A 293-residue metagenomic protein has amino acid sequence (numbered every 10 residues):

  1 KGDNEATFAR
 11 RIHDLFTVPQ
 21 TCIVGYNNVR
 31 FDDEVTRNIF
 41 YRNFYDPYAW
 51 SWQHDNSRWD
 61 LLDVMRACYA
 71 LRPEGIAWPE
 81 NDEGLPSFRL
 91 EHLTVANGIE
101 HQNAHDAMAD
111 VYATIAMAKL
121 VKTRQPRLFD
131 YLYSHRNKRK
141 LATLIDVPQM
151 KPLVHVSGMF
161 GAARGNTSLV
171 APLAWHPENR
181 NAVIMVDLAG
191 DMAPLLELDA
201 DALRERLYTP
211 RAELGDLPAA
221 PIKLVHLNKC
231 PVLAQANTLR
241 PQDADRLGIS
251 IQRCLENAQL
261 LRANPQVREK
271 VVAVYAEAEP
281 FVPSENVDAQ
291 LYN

Functional and structural regions predicted by a protein language model:
K1, F16-R127, L132-H135: Metal-dependent phosphoesterase core characteristic of DEDDh/y 3'-5' exonuclease domains
K1-Y41, Y45, S87, E91-N97 (+1 more regions): Conserved non-catalytic scaffold segment of RNase H-like nuclease domains
F16, Y69-R72, G98, R136-K140 (+4 more regions): Generic secondary-structure transition motif, activating predominantly at the C-termini of alpha-helices
N56, R180-V183, N228: Sequence-level motif detector for i,i+2 pairs with an aromatic at +2
P73-H92, V154-R180, Q235-I249: A broadly tuned preference for mixed-charge, low-complexity surface segments
S134-L214, I222: Acidic catalytic cores of enzymes that act on phosphate-bearing nucleotides/polynucleotides
